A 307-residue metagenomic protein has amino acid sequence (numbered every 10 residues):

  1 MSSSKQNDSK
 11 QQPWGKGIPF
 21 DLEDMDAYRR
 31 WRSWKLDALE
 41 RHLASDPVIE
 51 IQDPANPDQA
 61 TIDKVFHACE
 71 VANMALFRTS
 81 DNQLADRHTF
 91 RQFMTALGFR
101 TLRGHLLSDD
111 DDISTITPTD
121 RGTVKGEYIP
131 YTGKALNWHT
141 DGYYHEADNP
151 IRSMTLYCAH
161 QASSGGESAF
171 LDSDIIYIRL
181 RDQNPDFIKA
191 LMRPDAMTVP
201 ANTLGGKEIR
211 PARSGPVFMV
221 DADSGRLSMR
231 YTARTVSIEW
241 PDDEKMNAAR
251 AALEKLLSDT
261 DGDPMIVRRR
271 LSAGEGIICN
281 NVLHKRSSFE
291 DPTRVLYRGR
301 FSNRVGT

Functional and structural regions predicted by a protein language model:
S2-P57, S114-L271, E275-I277, V282-T307: Active-site environment of non-heme Fe oxygenases that use a 2-His-1-carboxylate facial triad
L39-E40, D63-C69: Short, flexible, solvent-exposed loop/turn segments with mixed acidic/basic and small polar residues
P57, T61, V65, A85-T89 (+4 more regions): Short amphipathic alpha-helical segments
H67-V71, D148-N149: Short, flexible turn/loop "capping" segments at secondary-structure junctions
E70-D81: N-terminal, charged low-complexity regulatory/assembly segments
Q83-G126, A135-N137, T155: Long, hydrophobic, well-ordered secondary-structure blocks that form the structural core and pocket-lining surfaces
